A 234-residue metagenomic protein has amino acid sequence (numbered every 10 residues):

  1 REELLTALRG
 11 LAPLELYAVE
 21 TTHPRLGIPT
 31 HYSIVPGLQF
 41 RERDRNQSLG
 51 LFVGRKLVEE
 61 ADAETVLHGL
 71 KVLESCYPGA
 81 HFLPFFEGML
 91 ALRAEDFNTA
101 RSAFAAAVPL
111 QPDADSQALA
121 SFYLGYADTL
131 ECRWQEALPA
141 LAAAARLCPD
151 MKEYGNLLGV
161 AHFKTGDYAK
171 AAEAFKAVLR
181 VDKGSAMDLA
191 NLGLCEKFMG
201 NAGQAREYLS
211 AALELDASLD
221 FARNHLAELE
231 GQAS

Functional and structural regions predicted by a protein language model:
R1-K164, Y168-R180, S185-F198, A202-E214 (+1 more regions): Helix-coil modules at protein/domain termini and other flexible surface or pore-lining loops, especially C-terminal
